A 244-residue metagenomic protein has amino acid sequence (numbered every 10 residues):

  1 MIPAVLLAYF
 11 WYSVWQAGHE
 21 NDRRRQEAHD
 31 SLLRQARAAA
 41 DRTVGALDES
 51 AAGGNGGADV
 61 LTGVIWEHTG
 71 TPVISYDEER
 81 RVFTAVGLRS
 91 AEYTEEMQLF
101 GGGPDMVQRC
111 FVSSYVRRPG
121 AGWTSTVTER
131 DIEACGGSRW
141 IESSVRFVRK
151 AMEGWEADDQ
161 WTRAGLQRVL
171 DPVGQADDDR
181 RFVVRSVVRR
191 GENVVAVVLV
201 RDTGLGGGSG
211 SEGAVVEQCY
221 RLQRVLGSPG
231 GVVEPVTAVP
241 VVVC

Functional and structural regions predicted by a protein language model:
M1-S13: Hydrophobic membrane-insertion alpha-helices, especially the h-region of bacterial N-terminal signal peptides
W15-S90, M97, E133-V188, V239-C244: Extracytoplasmic low-complexity, Pro/Thr/Ser/Ala/Gly-rich segments that lie immediately after a secretion/anchoring
E78-V82, S114-G122, V187-E192, R224-S228: A short, structured loop/turn motif at beta-sheet edges
R80, G103, T128, E212 (+1 more regions): Residue-level signal for mature regions of secreted extracellular proteins and peptides
S90-V107, R201-V216: Short, cysteine-centered beta-strand-loop-beta hairpins and adjacent loop/turn segments enriched in charged/polar
P104-S143: Contiguous hydrophobic, core-forming segments of folded domains
Q108-C110, G191-N193, E217: Extracytoplasmic
L199-C244: Extracellularly exposed regions in secreted/surface proteins, prominently low-complexity, repeat-rich
